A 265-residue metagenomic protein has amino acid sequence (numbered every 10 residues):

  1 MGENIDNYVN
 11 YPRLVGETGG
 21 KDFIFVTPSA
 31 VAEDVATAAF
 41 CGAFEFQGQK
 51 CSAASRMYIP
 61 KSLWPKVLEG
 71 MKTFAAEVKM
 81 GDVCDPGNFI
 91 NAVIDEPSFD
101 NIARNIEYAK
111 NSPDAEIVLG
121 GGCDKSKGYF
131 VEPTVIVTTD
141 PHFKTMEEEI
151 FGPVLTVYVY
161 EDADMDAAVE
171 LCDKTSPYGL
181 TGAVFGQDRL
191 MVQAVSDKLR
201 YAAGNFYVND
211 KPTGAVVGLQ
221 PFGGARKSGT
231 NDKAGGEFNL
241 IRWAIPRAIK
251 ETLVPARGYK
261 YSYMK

Functional and structural regions predicted by a protein language model:
M1-P141, A163-L171, V208, I245 (+1 more regions): ALDH superfamily catalytic-core signature
F25, K79-V83, C123, F130-K265: Conserved C-terminal structural/oligomerization subdomain of aldehyde/semialdehyde dehydrogenase
